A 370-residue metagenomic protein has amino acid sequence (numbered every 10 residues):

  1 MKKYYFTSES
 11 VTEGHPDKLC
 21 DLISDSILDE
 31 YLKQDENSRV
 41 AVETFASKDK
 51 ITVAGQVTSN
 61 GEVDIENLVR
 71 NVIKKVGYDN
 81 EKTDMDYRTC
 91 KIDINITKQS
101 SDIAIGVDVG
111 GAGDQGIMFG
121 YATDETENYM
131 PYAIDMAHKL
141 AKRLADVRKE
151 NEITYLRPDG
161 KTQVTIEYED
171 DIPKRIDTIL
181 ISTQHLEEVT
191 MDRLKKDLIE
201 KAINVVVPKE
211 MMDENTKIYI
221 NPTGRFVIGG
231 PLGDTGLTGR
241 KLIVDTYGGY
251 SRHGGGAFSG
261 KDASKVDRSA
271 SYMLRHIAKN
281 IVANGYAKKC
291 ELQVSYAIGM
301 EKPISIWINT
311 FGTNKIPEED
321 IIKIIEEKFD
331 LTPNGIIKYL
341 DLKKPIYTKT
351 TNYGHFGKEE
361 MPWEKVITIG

Functional and structural regions predicted by a protein language model:
M1-A41: N-terminal, positively charged regions that mediate nucleic acid binding
K2, S47-K48, T123-D124, Y247-H253: Short connector loops/turns at beta-strand edges and beta->alpha or beta->beta junctions
T7-S10, D49, N67, N71-I228 (+2 more regions): Glycine-rich, mobile lid/loop segments that gate access to catalytic sites or pores
S38-V42, G160-I166, T216-I220, K288-A297: A short glycine-rich, hydrophobically flanked beta-strand micro-motif that places a catalytic Asp/Glu for divalent metal
A41-S59, I298-K302: Short, charge-patterned binding micro-sites
S47, A287-K289, S295-G370: Internal helix-turn-beta structural module
V189-I281: Glycine-rich anion/phosphate-binding loop at the beta-strand->alpha-helix junction
